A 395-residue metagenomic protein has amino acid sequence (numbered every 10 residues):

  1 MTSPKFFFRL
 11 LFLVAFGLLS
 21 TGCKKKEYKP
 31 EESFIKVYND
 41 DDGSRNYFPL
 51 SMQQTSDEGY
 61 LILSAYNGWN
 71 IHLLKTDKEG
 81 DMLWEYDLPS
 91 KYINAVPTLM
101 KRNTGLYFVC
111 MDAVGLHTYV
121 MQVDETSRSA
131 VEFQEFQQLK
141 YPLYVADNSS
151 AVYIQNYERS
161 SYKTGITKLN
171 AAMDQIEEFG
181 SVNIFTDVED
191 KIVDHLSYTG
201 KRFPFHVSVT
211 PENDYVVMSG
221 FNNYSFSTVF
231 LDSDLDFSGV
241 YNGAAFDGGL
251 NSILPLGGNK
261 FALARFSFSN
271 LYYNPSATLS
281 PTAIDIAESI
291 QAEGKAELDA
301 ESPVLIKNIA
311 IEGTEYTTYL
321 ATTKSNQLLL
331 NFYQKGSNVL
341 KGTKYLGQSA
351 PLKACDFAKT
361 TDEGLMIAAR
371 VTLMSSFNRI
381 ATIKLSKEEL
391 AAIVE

Functional and structural regions predicted by a protein language model:
M1-F8, F16-F48: Bacterial Sec-dependent N-terminal signal peptides
S33-D42, L88-K91, G180-T199, S289-D299 (+1 more regions): Surface-exposed loop and turn segments in beta-propeller and other repeat-based domains that flank or scaffold
D40-I71: Beta-strand-rich domains and repeat architectures in extracellular enzymes and scaffolds, especially beta-propellers
N46-M52, Y92-M100, Q137-D147, V188-S208 (+3 more regions): Repeated scaffold domains used in trafficking and secretory/extracellular systems, primarily beta-propellers
M52, I62-L63, L73, W84 (+12 more regions): Hydrophobic strand positions within the blades of repeat-based beta-sheet folds
N67-N70, D112-L116, Y157-K163, F221-S225 (+3 more regions): Short glycine/acidic-enriched loop and turn motifs that connect beta-strands
N70-L74, H117-M121, K163-T167, S225-V229 (+3 more regions): A short loop-to-beta-strand structural motif that recurs across blades of beta-propeller domains
C355-E395: Blade-level signature of beta-propeller repeat domains, shared across WD40, Kelch, NHL, RCC1 and BNR/Asp-box propellers
